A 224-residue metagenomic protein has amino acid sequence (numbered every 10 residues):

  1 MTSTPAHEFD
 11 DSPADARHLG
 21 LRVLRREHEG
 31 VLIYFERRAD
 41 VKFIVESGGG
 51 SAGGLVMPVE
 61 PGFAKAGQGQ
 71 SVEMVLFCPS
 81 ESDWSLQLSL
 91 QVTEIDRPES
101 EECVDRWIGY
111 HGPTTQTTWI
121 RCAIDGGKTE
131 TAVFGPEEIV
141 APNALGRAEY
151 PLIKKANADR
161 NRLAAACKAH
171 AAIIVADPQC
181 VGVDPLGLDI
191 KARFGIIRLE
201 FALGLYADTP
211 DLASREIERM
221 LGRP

Functional and structural regions predicted by a protein language model:
M1-P224: Binding-site signature for planar aromatic cofactors or substrates
